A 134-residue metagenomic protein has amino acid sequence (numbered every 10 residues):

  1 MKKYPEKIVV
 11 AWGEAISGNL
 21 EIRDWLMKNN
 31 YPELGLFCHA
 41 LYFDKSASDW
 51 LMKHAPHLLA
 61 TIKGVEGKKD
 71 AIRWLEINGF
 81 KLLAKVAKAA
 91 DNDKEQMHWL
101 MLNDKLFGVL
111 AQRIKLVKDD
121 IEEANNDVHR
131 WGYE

Functional and structural regions predicted by a protein language model:
M1-E134: Ankyrin repeat (ANK) tandem alpha-helical domains that serve as protein-protein interaction scaffolds, prominent
